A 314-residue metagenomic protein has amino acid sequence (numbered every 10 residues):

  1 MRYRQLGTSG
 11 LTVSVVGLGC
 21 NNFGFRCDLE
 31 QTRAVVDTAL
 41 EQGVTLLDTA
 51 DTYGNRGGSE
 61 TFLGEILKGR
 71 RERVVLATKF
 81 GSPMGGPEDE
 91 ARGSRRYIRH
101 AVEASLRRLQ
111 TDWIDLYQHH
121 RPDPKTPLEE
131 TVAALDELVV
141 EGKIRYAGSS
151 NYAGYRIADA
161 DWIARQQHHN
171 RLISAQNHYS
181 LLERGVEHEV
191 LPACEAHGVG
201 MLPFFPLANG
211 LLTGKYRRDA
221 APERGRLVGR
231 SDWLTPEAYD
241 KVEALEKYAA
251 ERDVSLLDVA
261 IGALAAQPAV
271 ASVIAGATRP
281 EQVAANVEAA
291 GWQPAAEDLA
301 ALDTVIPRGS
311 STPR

Functional and structural regions predicted by a protein language model:
M1-V75: N-terminal binding-site loop/beta-alpha segment at the start of enzyme catalytic domains that lines or forms
G7-F23, A77-E90, W113, Q118: N-terminal small/glycine-rich loop or linker at the start of catalytic domains across soluble metabolic enzymes
G24-D28, A50-S59, D123-P127, G154-Y155 (+1 more regions): Acidic-and-aromatic substrate-binding clefts and catalytic sites of carbohydrate-active enzymes
C27-A39, G93-L109, I157-W162: Short, acidic/polar
C27-Q31, G58, F62, D89-H100 (+2 more regions): Alpha-helix N-cap and loop-to-helix initiation/capping positions
T38, Q42, R108-L109, G142 (+1 more regions): Structural motif
L106-T126: Active-site groove signature of glycoside hydrolases
T126-T304: Beta/alpha (TIM)-barrel catalytic core signal, keyed to glycine-rich beta->alpha loops juxtaposed to Asp/Glu that bind
